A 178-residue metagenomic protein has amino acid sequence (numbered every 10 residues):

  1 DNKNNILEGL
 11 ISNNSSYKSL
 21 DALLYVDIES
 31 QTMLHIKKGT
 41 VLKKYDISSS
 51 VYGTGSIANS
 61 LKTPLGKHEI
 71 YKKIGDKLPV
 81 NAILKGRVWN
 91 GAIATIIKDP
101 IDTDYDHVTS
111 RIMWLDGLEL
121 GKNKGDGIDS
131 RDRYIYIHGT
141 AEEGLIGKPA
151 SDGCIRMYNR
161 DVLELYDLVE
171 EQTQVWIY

Functional and structural regions predicted by a protein language model:
D1-Y178: N-terminal pre-domains immediately preceding structured catalytic cores
